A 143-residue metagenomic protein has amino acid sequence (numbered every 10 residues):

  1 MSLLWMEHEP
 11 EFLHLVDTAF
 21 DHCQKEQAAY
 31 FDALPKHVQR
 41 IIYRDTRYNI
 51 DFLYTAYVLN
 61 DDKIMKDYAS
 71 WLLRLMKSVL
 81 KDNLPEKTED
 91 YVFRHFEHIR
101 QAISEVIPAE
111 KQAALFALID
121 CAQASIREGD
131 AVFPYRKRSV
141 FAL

Functional and structural regions predicted by a protein language model:
M1-L143: Core of compact, soluble alpha-helical bundle domains
